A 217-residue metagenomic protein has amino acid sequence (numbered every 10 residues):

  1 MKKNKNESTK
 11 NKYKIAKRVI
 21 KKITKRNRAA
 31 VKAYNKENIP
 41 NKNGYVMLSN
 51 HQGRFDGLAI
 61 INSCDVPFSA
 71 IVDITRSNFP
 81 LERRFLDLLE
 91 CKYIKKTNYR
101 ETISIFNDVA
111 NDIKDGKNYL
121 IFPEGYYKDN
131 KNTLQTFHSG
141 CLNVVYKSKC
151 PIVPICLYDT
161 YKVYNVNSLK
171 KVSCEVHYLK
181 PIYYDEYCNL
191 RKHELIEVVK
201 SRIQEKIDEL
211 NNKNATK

Functional and structural regions predicted by a protein language model:
K3, K10-R18, R26, N41-Y99: Catalytic core of membrane glycerolipid acyltransferases/transacylases, capturing the structured, soluble-facing
K21, L58, L142-N143: Active-site phosphate/pyrophosphate- and oxyanion-stabilizing loops and adjacent acidic/basic residues in soluble
R26-Y34, E101-I103, Y158-T160: Short gly/ser/thr-rich secondary-structure transition/capping motifs
A29, C91, C150: Short glycine/serine/threonine/alanine-rich loop segments
K32, G53, N78, T102-F106 (+1 more regions): Amphipathic coiled-coil/heptad-repeat helices and related helical stalk/stem segments that mediate oligomerization
A33, K92-K96, Y184: Short acidic-hydrophobic, aromatic-tinged amphipathic segments that line or gate anion-handling sites
K36-P40: Glycine-rich helix-loop-beta junction characteristic of Rossmann-like nucleotide cofactor-binding loops
I103-K217: Non-catalytic C-terminal accessory region of glycerolipid acyltransferases and related lyso-lipid remodeling enzymes
